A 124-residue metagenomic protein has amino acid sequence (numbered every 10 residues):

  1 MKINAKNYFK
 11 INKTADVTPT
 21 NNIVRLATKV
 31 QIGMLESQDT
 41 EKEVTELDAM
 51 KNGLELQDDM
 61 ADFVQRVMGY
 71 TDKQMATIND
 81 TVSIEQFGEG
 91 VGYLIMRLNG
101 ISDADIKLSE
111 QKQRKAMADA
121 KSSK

Functional and structural regions predicted by a protein language model:
M1-L54: Short N-terminal mixed-charge amphipathic segments
Q57-A61: An amphipathic alpha-helix signature
D72-K124: C-terminal charged interaction modules
